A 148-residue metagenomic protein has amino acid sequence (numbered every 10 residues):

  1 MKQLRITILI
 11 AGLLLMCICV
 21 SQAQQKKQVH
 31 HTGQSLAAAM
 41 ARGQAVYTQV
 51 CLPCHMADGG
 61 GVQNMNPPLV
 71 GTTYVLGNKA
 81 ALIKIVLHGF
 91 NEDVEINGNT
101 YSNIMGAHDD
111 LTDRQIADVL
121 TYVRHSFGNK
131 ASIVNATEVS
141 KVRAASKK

Functional and structural regions predicted by a protein language model:
M1-K27: Bacterial Sec-dependent N-terminal signal peptides
Q3-R5, I10, A45-H55, K141-R143: Short N-terminal helix-initiation segments at or just after the protein's N-terminus
Q25-V46, V142: Electrostatic cytochrome c docking/interface patches
V29-A39, N66-L76, G89-V94: Short charge-dense sequence patches
Q34-A41, A80, R114, A136-S140: Generic alpha-helical secondary structure signal
L36-V62, V75-H88: Sequence/structural segment immediately N-terminal to covalent heme-attachment motifs in c-type and related
Q63-V70, N91-S146: Axial heme c-ligation environment in periplasmic c-type cytochrome domains
